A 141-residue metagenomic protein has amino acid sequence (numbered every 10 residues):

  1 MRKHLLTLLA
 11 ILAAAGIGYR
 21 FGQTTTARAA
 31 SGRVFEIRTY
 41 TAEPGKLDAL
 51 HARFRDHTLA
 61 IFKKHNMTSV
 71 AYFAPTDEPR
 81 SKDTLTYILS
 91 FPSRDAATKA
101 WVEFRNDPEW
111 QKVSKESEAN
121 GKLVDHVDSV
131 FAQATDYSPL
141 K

Functional and structural regions predicted by a protein language model:
H4-L5, I17-F21, T25-S31, A52-V70 (+2 more regions): An amphipathic, aromatic/His-enriched active-site/gating alpha helix that lines ligand/cofactor pockets
L9-G16: Hydrophobic membrane-insertion alpha-helices, especially the h-region of bacterial N-terminal signal peptides
A10, A132-T135: Short beta-strand-to-coil "C-cap" segments at the C-terminal boundary of structured domains/repeats, marking
F35-T39, T86: Active-site-flanking beta-strand signature of metal-NTP-handling nucleotidyl enzymes and homologous cyclase-like
A42-H51: Short, surface-exposed ligand-recognition loops at beta-strand->loop->(often short) alpha-helix junctions that present
G45, P75-R80, S93-A96, T135-Y137: Solvent-exposed loop/turn segments at secondary-structure junctions within structured extracellular/periplasmic domains
L140-K141: Soluble, non-membrane globular domain cores that form compact, hydrophobic packing and curved binding surfaces
